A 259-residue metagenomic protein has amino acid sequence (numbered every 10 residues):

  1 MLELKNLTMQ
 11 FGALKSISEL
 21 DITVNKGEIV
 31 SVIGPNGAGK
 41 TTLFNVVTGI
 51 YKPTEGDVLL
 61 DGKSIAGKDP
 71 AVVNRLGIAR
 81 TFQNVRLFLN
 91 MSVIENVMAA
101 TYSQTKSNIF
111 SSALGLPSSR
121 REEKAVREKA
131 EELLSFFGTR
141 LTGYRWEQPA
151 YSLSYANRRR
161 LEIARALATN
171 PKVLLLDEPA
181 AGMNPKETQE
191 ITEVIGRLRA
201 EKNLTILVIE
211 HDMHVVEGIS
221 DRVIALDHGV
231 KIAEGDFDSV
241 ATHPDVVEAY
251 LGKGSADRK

Functional and structural regions predicted by a protein language model:
M1-K259: Glycine-rich phosphate-binding loops of nucleotide-dependent enzymes
